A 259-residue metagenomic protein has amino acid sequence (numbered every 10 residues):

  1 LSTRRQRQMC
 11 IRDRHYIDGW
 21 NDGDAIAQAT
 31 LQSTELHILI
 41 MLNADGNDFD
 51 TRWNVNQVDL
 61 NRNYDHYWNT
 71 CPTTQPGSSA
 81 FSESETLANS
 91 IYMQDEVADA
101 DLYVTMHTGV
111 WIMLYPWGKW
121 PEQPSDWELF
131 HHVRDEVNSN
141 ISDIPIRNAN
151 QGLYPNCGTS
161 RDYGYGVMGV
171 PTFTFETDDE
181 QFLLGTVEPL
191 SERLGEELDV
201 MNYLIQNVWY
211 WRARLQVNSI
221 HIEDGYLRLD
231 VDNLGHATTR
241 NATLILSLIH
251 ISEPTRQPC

Functional and structural regions predicted by a protein language model:
L1-I11, I249-C259: Single conserved hydrophobic/aromatic residue that forms the stacking wall/gate of nucleotide- or nucleobase-binding
R5-Q8, R12-P124, T174-E176: Active-site/substrate-binding loop(s) of hydrolase catalytic cores
D13-I17, N138, N202-I205: Short amphipathic alpha-helical signal-transduction/dimerization elements
S33-L36, A149-Y154, N218: Acidic/histidine-enriched alpha-helical segments
N43, D179-E180, L234-H236: Short, glycine-/Ser/Thr-/acidic-enriched flexible segments
N61, Y103-T105, W111-P124, G152-R212: Active-site-adjacent mobile loop/cap segments within catalytic or ligand-binding domains
S78, S84, S90, V110-Y163: Active-site-proximal helix/loop segments of hydrolytic enzymes
T186-L248, S252, R256: Extracellular/luminal regions of secreted and cell-surface proteins that mediate adhesion/ECM remodeling
